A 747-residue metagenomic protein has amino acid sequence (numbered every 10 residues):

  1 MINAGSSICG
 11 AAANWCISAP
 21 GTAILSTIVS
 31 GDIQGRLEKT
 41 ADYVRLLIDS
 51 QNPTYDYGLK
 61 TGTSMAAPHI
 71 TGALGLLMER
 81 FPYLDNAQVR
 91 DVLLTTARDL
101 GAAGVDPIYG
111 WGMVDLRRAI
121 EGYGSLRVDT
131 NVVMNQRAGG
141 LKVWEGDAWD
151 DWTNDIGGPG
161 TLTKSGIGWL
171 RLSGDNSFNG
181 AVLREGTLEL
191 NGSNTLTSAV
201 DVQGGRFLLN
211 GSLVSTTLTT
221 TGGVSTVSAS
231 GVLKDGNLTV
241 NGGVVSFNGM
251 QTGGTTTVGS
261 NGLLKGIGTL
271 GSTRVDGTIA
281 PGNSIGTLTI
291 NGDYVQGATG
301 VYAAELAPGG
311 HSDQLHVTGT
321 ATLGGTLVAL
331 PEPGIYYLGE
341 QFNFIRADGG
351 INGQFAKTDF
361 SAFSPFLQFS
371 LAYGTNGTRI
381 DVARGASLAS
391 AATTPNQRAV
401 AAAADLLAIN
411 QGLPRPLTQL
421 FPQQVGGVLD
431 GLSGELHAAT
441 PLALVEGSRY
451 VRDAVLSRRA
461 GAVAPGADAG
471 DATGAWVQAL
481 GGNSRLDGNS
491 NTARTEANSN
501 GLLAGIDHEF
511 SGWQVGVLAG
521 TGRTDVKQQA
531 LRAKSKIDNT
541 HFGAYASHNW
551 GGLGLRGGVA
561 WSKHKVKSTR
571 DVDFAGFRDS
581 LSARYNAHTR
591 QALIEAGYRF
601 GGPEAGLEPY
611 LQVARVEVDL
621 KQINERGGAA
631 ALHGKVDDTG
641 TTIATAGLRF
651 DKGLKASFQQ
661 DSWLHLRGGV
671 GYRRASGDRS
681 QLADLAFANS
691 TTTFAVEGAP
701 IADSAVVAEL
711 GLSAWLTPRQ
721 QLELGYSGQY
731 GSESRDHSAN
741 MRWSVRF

Functional and structural regions predicted by a protein language model:
M1-G75: Extracellular S/T/G-rich loop segment that most often corresponds to the catalytic His/Ser-adjacent loop
K39, Y43-T63, P68-H69, E79 (+3 more regions): Extracellular repeat-rich scaffold modules on cell surfaces
V44-P53, E185, N491-F510, A631-T639: Short secondary-structure subsegments characteristic of cysteine-rich extracellular domains
R80-D91: Short, charged, surface-exposed loops that flank catalytic or proteolytic processing sites
Y83, T95-T153, G157, S312 (+2 more regions): Outer-membrane translocation/initiation segment of Type V secreted surface proteins
S215, S230-N237, Q251, T255-N343 (+1 more regions): Extracellular beta-strand/loop-rich repeat segments of large surface/secreted proteins
N410-G606, E723-F747: Outer membrane beta-barrel translocator domains of Type V secretion systems
R590, A614, R626, A630-F747: Outer membrane beta-barrel transmembrane domains
